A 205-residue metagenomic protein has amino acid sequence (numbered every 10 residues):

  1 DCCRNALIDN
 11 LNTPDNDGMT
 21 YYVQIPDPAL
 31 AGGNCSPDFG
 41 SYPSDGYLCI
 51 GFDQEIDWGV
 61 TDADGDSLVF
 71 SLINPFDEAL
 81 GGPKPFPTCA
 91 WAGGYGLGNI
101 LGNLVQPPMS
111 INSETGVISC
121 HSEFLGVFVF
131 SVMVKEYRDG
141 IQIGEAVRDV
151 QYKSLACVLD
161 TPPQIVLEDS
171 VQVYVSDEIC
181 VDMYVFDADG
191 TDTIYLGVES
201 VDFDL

Functional and structural regions predicted by a protein language model:
D1-L205: Long, compositionally biased, intrinsically disordered segments
